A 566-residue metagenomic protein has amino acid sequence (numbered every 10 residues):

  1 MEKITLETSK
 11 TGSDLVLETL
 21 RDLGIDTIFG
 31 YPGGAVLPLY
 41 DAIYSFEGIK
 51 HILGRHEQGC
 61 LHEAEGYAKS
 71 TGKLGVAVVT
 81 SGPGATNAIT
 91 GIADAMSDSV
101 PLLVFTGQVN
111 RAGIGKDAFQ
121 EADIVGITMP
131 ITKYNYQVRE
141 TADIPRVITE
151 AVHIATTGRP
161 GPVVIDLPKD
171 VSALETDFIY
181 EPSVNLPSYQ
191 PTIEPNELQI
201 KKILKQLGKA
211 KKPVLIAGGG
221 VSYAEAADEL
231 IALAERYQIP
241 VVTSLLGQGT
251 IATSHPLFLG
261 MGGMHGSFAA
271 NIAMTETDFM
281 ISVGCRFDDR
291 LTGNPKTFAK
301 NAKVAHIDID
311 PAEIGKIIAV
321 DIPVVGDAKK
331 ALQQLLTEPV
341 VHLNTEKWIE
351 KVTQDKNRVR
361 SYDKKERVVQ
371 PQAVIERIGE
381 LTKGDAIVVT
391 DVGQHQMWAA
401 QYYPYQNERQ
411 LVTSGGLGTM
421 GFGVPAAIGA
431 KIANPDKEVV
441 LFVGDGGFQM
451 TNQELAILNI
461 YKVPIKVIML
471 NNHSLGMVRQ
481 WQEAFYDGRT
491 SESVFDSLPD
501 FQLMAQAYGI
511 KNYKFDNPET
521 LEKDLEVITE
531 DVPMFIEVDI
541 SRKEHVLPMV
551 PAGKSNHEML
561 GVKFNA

Functional and structural regions predicted by a protein language model:
E2-E7, A142, N301-Q394, L503 (+3 more regions): Phosphate/pyrophosphate-binding active-site segments
E2-V341, R377, L381-G384, I457 (+2 more regions): N-terminal alpha/beta PP-like core and its mobile active-site loop of ThDP/TPP-dependent enzymes
S13-L17, R21-D26, L39-I43, T353-A430 (+1 more regions): Active-site diphosphate/adenylate-binding microenvironment
Y31-G33, I52-H62, A77-G84, R139-E140 (+7 more regions): Active-site nucleophile and cofactor-binding loops and adjacent substrate-binding regions of central metabolic enzymes
E57, K116-D117, Q190-K202, G262-G266 (+5 more regions): A general structural motif
F119-Q120, I314-I317, P323-V325, K329-Q333 (+1 more regions): Thiamine diphosphate
V164, H306, V389, F442-V443: Generic enzyme active-site microenvironment
A224, N271, G326-K329, V368 (+3 more regions): Conserved structured core elements
